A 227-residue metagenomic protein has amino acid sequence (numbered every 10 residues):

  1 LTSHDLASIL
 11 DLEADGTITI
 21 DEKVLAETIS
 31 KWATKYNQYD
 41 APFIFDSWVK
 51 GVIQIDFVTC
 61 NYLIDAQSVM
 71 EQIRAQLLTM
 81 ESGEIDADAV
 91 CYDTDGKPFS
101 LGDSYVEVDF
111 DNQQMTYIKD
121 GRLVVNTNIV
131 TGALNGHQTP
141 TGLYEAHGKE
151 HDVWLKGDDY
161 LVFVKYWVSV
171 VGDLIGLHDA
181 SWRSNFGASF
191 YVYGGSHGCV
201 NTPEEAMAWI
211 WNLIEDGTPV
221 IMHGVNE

Functional and structural regions predicted by a protein language model:
L1-Y105, N112: Short glycine/threonine-rich beta-strand-turn micro-motifs
S8-L12, A133-L143, A188-F190: Short, surface-exposed linear segments at secondary-structure transitions and domain or protein termini
I20, D40, L101-D103, F110-Q113 (+6 more regions): Extracytoplasmic
A26-E27, T139-T141, E150-V153, G157-E227: Exported/periplasmic cell-wall-interacting domains
S30, W48-K50, V58-C60, D111-Q113 (+6 more regions): Solvent-exposed coil/turn segments that connect beta secondary-structure elements in extracytoplasmic/periplasmic
S30-N37, R74-S82, D120, H151 (+3 more regions): Sec-exported extracytoplasmic/periplasmic mature domains
D93-A133: A structural motif detector for short, solvent-exposed N-terminal "entry" segments of globular domains
